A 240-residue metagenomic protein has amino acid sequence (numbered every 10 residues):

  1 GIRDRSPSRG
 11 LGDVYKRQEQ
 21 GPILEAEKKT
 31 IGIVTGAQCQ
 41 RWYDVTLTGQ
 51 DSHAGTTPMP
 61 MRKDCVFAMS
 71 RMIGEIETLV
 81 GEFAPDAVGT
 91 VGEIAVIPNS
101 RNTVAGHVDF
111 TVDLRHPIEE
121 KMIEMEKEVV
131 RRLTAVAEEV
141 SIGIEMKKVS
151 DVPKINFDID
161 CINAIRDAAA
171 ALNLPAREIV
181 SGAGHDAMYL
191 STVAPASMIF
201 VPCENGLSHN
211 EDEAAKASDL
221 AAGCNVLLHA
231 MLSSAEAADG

Functional and structural regions predicted by a protein language model:
G1-Y15: Single conserved hydrophobic/aromatic residue that forms the stacking wall/gate of nucleotide- or nucleobase-binding
R3, T56, T78-V91, V136-K148 (+2 more regions): Flexible, glycine/charged-enriched surface loops at secondary-structure junctions
D13-E19, T46-T48, F200-P202: Short beta-strand segments
I23-K28, T35-Q38, M59-E93, E124-G143: Acidic-enriched catalytic cores of C-N bond-cleaving enzymes acting on peptides and small amides
I31-T35, I97-N102: Short beta-strand/turn micro-motifs at beta-sheet edges
R41-L47, H53-L79, V112, L190 (+1 more regions): Alpha-helical metal-binding/catalytic segments enriched in His/Glu/Asp
T90-N99, T111-I118, G143-I162, M188: A short beta-alpha structural unit
G106, P175-V226, M231: Zn-dependent metallopeptidase/amidohydrolase metal-coordination segment
